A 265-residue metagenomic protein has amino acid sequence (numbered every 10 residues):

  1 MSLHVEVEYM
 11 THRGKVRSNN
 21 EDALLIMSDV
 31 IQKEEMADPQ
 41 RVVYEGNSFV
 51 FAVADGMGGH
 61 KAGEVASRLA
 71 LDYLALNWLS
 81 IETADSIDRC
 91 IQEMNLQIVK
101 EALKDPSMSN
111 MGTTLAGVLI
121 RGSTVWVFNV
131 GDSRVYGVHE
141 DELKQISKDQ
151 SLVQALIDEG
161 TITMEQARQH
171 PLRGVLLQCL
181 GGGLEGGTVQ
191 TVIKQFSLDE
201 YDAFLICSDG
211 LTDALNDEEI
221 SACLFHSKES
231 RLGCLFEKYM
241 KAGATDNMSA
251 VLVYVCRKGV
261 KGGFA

Functional and structural regions predicted by a protein language model:
M1-A265: PP2C/PPM-type serine/threonine phosphatase catalytic domain
